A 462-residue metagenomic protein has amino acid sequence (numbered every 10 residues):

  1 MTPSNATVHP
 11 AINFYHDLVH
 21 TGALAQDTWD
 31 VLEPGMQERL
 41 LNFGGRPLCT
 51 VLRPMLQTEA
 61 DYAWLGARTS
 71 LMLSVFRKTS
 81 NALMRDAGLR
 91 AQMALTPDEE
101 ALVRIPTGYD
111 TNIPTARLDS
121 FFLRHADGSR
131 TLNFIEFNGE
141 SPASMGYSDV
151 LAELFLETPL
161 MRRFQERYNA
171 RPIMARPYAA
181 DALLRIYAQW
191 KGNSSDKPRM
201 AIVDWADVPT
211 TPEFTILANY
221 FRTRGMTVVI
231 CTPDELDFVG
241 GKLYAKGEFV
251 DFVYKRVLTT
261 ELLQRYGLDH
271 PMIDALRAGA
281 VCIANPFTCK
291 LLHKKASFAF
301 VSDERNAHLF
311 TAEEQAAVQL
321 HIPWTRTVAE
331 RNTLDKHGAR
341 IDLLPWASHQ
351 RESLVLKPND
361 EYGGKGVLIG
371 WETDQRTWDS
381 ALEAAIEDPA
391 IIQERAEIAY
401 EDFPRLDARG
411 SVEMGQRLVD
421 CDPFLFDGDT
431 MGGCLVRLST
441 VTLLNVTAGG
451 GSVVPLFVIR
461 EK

Functional and structural regions predicted by a protein language model:
M1-K462: Preference for protein termini
